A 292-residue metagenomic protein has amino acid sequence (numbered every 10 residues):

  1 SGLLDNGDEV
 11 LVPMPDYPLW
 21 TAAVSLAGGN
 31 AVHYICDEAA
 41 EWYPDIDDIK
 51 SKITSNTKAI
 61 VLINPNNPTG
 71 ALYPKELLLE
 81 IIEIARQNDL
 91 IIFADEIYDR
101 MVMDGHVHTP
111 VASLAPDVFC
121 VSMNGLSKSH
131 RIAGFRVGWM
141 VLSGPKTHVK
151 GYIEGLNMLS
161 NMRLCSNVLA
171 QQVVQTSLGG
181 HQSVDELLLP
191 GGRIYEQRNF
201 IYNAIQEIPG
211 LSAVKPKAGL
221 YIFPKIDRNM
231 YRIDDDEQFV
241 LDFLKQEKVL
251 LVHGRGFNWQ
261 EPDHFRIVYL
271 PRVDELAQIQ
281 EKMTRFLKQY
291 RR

Functional and structural regions predicted by a protein language model:
S1-E9: Phosphate-binding glycine-rich loop
S25-V32: A short helix-loop-beta submotif of the ANL/AMP-binding
A27, Q87-N88, V118, E247 (+1 more regions): Helix C-cap/helix->beta junction micro-motif
V32, D37-H108: Active-site phosphate-binding strand-loop segment of PLP-dependent enzymes
K50-S51, R232-L251, F257-R292: PLP-dependent enzyme catalytic core of the Aspartate aminotransferase-like
S113-G192, Y202-A204, L287: Conserved core segment of the aminotransferase class I/II
Q175, G191-I205, A213-D227, E261: Conserved glycine-rich beta-strand-loop-beta hairpin in the small C-terminal domain of fold type I
